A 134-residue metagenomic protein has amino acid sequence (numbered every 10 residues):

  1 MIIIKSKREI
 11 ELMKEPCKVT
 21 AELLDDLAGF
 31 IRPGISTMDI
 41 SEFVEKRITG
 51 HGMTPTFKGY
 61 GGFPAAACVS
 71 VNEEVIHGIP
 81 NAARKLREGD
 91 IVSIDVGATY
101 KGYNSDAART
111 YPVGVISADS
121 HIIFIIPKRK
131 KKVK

Functional and structural regions predicted by a protein language model:
M1-K134: Active-site neighborhoods and metal-handling regions in enzymes and metal-associated proteins
